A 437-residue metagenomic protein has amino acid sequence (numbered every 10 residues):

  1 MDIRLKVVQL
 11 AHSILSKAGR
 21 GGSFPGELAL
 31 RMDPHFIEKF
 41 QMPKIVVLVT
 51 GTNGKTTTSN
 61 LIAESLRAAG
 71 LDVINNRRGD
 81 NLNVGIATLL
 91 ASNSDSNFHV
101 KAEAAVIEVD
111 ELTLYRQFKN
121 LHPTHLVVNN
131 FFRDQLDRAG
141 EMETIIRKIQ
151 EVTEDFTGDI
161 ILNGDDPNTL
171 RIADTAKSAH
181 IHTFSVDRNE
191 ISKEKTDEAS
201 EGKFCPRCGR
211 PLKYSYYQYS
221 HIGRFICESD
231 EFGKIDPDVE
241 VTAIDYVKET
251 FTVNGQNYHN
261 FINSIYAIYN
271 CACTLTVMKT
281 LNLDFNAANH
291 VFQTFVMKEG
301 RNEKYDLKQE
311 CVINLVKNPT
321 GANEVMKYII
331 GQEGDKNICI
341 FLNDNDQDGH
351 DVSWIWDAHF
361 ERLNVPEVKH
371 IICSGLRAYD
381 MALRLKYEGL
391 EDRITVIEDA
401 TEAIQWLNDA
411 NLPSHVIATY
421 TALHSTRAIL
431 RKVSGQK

Functional and structural regions predicted by a protein language model:
D2-S185, K193-F204: Phosphate-binding loop of NTP-binding sites
E108, N129, I161, N270 (+3 more regions): Residue-level signal for inorganic ion chemistry
L114, P167-R171, E190-S192, D346-H350 (+2 more regions): Short, charged/polar "capping" segments at the starts of alpha-helices and the immediately preceding loops
N120-N130, H221-I235, I262-Q293: A conserved, hydrophobic alpha-helical segment in the catalytic core of large ATP/adenylate-utilizing enzymes
D187-T250, F261: Cys/His-rich short segments
A243-Y246, F261, V277-V316: Gly/charged, well-structured mid-domain segments that form the phosphate/adenylate-handling core of ATP-dependent
K298, E310, L315-T395, V433-Q436: Active-site beta-alpha connecting loops in nucleotide-dependent enzymes
V416-K437: Glycine/aspartate-rich loop-and-adjacent alpha/beta segment that forms the canonical ThDP
